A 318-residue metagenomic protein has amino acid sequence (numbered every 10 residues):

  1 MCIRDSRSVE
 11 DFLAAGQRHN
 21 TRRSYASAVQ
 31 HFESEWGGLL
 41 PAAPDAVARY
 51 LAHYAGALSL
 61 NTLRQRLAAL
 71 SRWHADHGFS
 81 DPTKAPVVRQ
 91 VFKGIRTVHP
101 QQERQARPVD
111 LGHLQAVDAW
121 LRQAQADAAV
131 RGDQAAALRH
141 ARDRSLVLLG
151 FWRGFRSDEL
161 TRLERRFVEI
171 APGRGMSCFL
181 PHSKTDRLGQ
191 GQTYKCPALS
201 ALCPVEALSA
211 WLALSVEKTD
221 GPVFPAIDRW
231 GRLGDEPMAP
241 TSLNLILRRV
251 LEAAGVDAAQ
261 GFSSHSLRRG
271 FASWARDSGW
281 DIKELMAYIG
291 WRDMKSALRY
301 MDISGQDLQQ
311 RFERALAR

Functional and structural regions predicted by a protein language model:
M1-S6: Conserved small/polar residues in nucleotide/adenosyl-binding loops
A15, T21, R49-S266, W274-R318: Conserved catalytic core of the tyrosine transesterase superfamily
Q17-A42, R72-F79: Basic/aromatic-enriched alpha-helical hairpins
E33-L58: General structural concept
